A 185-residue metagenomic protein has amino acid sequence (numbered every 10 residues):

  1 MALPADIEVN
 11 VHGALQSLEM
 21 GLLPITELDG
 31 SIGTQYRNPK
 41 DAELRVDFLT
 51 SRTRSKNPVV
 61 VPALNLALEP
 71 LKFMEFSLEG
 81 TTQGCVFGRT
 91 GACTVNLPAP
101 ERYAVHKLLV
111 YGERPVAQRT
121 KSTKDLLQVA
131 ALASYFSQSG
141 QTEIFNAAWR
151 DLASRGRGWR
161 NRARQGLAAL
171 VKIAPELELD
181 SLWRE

Functional and structural regions predicted by a protein language model:
M1-E185: Compositionally biased terminal segments of proteins
